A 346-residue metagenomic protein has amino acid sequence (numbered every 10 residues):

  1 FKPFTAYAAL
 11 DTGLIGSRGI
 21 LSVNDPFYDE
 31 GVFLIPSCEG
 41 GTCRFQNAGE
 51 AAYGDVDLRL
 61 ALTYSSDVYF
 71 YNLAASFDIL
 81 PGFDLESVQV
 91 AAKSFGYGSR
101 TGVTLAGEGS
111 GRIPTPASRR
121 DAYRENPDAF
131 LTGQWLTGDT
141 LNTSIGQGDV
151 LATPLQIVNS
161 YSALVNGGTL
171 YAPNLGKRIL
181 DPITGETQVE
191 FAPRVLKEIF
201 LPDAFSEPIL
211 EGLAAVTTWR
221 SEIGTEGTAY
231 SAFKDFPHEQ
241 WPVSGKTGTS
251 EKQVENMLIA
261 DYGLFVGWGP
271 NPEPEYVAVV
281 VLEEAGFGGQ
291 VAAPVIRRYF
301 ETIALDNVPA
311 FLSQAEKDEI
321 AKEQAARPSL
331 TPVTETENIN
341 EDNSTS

Functional and structural regions predicted by a protein language model:
F1, D149, G288: Gly/Ser-rich catalytic serine loop of serine hydrolases
F4-V280, L330-T336, N340, T345-S346: Beta-lactam-recognizing serine transpeptidase/beta-lactamase-like catalytic domain environment
V23-D25, G289, A304: Residue-level detector of alpha-helical hydrophobic segments embedded in or interacting with membranes
I157, G288-R297, E301: Short, charged, low-complexity patches
E186-R194, V295-S346: Short, gly/Ser/Thr-rich active-site loops of penicillin-recognizing serine hydrolases
E283-G286: A generic structural motif
